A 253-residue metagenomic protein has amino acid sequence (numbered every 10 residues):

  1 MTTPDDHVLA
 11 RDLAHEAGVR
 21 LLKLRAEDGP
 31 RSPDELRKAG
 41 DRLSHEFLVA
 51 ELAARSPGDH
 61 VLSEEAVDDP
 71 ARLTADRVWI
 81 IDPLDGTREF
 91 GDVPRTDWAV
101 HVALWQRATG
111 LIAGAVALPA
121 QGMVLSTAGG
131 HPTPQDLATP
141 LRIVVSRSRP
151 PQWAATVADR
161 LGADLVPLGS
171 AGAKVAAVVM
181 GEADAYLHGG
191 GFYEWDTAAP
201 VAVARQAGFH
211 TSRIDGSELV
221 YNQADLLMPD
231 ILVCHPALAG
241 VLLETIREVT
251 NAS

Functional and structural regions predicted by a protein language model:
M1-L84, T156, H210, N251-A252: N-terminal subdomain of lithium-sensitive/metallo-dependent phosphomonoesterases centered on the IMPase/IPPase/PAP
A17, L21, D41, L52 (+7 more regions): Residue-level signal for inorganic ion chemistry
P57, A75-D76, T109-I112, T139-P140 (+1 more regions): Short coil/turn connectors at secondary-structure junctions
L62-E64, A103, N222: Solvent-exposed beta-strand sheet faces enriched in polar/charged residues
L73-G129: DPxDG-like acidic metal-binding loop motif
L137-S253: An extended, acidic
